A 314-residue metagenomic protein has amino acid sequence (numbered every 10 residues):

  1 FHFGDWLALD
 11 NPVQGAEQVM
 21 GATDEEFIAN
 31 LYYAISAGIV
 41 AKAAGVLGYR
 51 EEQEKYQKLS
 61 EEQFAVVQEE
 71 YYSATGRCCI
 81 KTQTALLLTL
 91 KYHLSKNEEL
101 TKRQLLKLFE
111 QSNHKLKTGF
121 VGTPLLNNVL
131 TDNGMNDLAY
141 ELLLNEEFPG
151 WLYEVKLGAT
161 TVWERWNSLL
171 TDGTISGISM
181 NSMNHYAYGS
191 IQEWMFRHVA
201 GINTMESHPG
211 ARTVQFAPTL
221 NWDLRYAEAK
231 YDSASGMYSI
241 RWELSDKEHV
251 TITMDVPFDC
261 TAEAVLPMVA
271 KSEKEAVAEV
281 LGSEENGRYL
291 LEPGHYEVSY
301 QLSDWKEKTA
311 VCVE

Functional and structural regions predicted by a protein language model:
F1-E61, A65-N128: The feature captures the catalytic groove of carbohydrate-active enzymes
K58, D137-E314: Non-catalytic C-terminal accessory modules of carbohydrate-active enzymes
